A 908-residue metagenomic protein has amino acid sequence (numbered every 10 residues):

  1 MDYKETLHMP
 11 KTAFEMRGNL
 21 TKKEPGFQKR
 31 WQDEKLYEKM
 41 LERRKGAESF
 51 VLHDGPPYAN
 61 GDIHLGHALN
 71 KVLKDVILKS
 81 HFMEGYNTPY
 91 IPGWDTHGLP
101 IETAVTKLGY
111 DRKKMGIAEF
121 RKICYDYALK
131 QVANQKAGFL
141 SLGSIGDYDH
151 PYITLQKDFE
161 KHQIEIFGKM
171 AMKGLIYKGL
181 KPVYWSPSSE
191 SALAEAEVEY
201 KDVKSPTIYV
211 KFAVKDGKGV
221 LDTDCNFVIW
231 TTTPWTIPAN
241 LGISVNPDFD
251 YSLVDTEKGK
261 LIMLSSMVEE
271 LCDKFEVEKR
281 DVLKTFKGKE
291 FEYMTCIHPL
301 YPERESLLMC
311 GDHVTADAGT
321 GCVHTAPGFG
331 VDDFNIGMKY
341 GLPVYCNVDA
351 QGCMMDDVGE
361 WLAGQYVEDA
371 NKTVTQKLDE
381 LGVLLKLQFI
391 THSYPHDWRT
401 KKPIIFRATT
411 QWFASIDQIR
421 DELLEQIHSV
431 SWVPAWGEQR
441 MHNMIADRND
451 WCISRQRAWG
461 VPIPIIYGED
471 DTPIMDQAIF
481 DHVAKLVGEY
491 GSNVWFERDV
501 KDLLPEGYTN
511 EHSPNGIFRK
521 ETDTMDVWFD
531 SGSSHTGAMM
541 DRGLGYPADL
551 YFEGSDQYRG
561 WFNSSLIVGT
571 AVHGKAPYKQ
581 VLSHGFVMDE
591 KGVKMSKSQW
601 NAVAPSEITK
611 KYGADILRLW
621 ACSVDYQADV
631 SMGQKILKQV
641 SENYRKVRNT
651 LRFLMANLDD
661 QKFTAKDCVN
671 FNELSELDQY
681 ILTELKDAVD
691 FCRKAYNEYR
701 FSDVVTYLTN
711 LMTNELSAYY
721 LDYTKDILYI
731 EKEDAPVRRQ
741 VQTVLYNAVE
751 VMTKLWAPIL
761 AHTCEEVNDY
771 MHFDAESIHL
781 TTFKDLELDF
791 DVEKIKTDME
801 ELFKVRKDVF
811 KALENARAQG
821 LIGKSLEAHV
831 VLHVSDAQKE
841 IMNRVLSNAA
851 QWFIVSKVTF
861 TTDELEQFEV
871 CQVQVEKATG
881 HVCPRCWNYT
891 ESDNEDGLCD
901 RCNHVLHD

Functional and structural regions predicted by a protein language model:
M1-K258, A326-V358, V383-L423, M444-I445 (+6 more regions): N-terminal, positively charged nucleic-acid-binding surface of large information/translation enzymes
Q28, A171-V198, V203, E270-V282 (+3 more regions): Amphipathic alpha-helical
G66-L78, G85-N87, W94-D95, F159-H162 (+8 more regions): Structured ligand/cofactor/substrate-binding pocket environments in proteins
D95, V183, P187, L193-E199 (+6 more regions): Acidic, turn-prone loop/beta-hairpin segments
F139, H162, W451, E642-M655 (+2 more regions): Core structural elements
V183, Y394, I465, G880-C883 (+1 more regions): Residues immediately within or flanking Cys/His clusters that coordinate Zn2+ in small zinc-binding modules
S186, D397, G468, N510-S513 (+2 more regions): Short cysteine-rich clusters marking metal-coordination/redox-active sites
I404, I474, I517-F518, T890-D893 (+1 more regions): Cys/His-rich microdomains that often coordinate metals
